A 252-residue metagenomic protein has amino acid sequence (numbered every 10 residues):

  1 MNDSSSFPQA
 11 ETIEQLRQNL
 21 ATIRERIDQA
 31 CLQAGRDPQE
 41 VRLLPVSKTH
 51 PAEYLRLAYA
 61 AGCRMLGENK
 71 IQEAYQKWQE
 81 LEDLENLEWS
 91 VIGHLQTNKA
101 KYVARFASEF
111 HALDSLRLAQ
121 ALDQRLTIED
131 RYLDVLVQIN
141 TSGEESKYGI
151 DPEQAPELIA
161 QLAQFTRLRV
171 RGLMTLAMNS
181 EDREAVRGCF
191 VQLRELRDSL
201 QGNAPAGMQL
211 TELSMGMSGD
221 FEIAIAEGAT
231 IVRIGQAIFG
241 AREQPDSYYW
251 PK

Functional and structural regions predicted by a protein language model:
N2-G219, E227, F239-A241: Conserved alpha/beta-domain cores
A229-W250: Gly/Pro- and small hydrophobic-enriched strand-loop and loop-to-helix capping segments that sit at the rims
